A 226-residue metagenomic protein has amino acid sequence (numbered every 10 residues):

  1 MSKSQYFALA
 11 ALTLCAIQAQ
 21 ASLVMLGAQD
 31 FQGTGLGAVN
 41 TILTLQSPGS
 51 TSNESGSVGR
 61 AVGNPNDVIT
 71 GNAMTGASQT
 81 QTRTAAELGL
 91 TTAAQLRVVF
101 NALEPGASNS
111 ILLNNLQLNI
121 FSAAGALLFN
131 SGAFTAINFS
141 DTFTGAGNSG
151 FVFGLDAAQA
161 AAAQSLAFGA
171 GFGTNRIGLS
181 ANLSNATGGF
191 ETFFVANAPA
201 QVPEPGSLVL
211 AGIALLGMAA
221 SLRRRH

Functional and structural regions predicted by a protein language model:
M1-L23, A186-A220: Short, threonine-centered small-residue motifs that mark membrane-proximal processing/anchoring sites and TM-junction
S22-Q201: Helix-boundary and membrane-interface capping/anchor signal
L222-H226: Short, charged juxtamembrane terminal tails flanking transmembrane helices
